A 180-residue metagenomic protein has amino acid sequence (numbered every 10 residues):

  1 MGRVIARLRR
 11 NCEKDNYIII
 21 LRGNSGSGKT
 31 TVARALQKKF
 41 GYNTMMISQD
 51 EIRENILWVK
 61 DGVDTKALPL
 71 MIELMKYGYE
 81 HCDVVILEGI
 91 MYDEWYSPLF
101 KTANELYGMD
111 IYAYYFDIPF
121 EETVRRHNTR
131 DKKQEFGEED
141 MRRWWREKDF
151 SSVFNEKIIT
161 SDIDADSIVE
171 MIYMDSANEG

Functional and structural regions predicted by a protein language model:
L21: Hydrophobic anchor at the beta1->P-loop junction of P-loop NTPases
N24: P-loop (Walker A) phosphate-binding loop of NTP-binding proteins
S27: ATP-binding Walker
T30: Walker A/P-loop
R34-K76, E80: Conserved substrate/cofactor phosphate-moiety recognition/catalytic segment in nucleotide-dependent phosphotransferases
K66-G108: Glycine-rich phosphate-binding loop used to anchor ATP phosphates in small-molecule kinases, encompassing both
Y107-R126: Conserved phosphate-donor/acceptor-positioning beta-strand/loop module used by diverse small-molecule
T129-M171: Small-molecule kinase domains that catalyze NTP-dependent phosphoryl transfer to phosphate-bearing small molecules
